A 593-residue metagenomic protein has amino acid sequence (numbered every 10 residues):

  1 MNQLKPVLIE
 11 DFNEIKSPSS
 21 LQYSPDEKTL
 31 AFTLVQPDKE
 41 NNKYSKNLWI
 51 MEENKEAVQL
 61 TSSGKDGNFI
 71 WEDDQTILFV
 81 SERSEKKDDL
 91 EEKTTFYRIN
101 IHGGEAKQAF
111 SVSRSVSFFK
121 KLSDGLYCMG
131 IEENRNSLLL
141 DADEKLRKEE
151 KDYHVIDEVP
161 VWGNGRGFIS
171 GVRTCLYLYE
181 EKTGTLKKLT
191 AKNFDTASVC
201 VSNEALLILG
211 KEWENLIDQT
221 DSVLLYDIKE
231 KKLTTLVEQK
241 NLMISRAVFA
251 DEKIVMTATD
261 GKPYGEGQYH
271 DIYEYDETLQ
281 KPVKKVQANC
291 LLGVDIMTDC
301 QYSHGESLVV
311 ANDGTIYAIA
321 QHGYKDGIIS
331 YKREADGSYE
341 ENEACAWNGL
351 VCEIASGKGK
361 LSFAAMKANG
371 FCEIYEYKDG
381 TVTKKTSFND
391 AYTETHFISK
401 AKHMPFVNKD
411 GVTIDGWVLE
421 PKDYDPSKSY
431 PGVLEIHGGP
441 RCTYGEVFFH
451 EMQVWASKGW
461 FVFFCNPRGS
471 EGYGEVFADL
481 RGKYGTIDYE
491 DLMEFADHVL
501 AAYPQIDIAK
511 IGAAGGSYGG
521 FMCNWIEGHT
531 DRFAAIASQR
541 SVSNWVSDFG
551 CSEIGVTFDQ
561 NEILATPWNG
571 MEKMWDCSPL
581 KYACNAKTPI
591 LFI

Functional and structural regions predicted by a protein language model:
M1-S17, W49-G67, L90-E92, I99-S117 (+10 more regions): Multi-bladed beta-propeller domains
E10-K46, A197: Beta-strand-rich domains and repeat architectures in extracellular enzymes and scaffolds, especially beta-propellers
Q22-T29, N68-I77, F118-D124, S198-A205 (+4 more regions): Blade-terminus and WD-like Trp-Asp/Gly-His loop motifs, strongest in beta-propeller folds
T29-T33, I77-S81, Y127-G130, L206-K211 (+3 more regions): Residue position within the beta-strands of beta-propeller blades
E40-S45, K86-K93, G167-R173, N215-D221 (+3 more regions): Short, solvent-exposed loop/turn segments at conserved positions within beta-propeller repeat blades
E132-Y177, H270-Y273, A288, K385-F388 (+1 more regions): Predominantly five- to eight-bladed beta-propeller fold
F388-A509, G516: Cap/lid segment of the alpha/beta-hydrolase catalytic domain
P467-I593: Active-site-proximal cap/loop segments of hydrolase catalytic domains
